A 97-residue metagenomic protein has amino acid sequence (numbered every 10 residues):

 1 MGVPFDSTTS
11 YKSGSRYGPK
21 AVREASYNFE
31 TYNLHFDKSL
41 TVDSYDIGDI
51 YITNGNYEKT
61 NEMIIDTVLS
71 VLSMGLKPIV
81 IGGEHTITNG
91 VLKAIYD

Functional and structural regions predicted by a protein language model:
G2-D97: Metal-dependent C-N hydrolase catalytic cores
